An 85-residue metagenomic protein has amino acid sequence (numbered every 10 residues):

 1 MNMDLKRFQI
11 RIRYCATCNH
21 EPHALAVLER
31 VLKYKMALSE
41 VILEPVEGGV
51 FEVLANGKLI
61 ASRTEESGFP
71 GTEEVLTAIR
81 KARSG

Functional and structural regions predicted by a protein language model:
N2-K35: Local sequence-structure signature of Cys/Sec-based thiol-disulfide redox active-site neighborhoods
R13-T17, K58, R63-E65: Short strand-loop junctions, especially beta-strand C-caps/beta-turns that link beta-sheets to coils or alpha-helices
E21-H23, E52, T64: Generic domain-boundary/flexible-linker signal
K35-M36, R83: A broad structural signal for alpha-helix termini and local helix breaks/kinks
E40-E52: Amphipathic, hydrophobic secondary-structure cores in small proteins
I60-G85: Non-catalytic, surface beta->alpha helical segment in thiol-disulfide oxidoreductase systems
